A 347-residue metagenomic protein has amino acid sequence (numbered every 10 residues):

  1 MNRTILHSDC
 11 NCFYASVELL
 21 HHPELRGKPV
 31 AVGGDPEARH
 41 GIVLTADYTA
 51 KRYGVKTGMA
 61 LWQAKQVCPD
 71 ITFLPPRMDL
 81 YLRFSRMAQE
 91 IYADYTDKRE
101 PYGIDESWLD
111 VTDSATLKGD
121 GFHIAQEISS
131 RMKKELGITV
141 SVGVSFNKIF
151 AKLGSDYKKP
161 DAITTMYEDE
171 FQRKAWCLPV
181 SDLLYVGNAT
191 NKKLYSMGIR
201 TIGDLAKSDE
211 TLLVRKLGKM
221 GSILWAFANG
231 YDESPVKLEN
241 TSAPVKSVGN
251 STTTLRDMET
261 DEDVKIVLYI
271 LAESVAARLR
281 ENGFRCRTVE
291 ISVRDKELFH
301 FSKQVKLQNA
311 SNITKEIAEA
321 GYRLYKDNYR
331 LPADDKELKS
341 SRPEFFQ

Functional and structural regions predicted by a protein language model:
M1-A226, E239, A277: Gly/Gly-Pro- and Ser/Thr-rich, intrinsically disordered tail segments characteristic of DNA damage-repair and tolerance
M1-S8, C12-Y14, E18, A272 (+1 more regions): Non-catalytic peripheral regions of nucleotide-handling enzymes
F13, P36-R39, K296-F299, F345-Q347: Short, charged/polar surface micro-motifs in flexible loops or helix N-caps
R26-K28, P69, I138, R285-R287 (+2 more regions): A generic structural signal for short beta-strands and their flanking turns/coil linkers
Y102-E106, S145-K148, F284-T288, A333-E337: Short Gly/Ser/Thr- and Asp/Glu-enriched loop/turn motifs at secondary-structure junctions
S107-D113, S302-V305, Q347: Short, hydrophobic beta-strand segments
T112, S145-N147, R294, S341-F345: Short loop/turn motifs enriched for small/polar and acidic residues
D182, K192-D335: DNA-contacting surface of Y-family translesion DNA polymerases
